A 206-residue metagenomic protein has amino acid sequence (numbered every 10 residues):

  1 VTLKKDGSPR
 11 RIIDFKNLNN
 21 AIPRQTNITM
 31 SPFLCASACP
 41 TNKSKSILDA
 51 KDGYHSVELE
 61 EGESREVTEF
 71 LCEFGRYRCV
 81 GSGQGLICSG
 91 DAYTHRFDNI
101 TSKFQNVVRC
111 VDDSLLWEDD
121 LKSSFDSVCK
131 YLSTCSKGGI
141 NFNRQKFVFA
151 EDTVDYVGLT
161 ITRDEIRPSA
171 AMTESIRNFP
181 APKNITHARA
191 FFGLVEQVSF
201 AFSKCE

Functional and structural regions predicted by a protein language model:
V1-E206: Retroelement reverse transcriptase polymerase core
